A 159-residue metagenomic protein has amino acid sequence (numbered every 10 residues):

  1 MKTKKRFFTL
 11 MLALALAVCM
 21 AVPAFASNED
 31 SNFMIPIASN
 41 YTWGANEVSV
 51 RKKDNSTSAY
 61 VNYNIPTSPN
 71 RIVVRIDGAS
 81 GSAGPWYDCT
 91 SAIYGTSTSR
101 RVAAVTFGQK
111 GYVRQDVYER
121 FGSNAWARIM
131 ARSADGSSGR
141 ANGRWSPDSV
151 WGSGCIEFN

Functional and structural regions predicted by a protein language model:
M1-K2, T9, G44, S58: Short secondary-structure boundary micro-motifs
M1-K4, Q109: Generic cytosolic/nucleocytoplasmic N-terminal low-complexity/intrinsically disordered segments
T3-A26: Sec-dependent N-terminal signal peptides of Gram-positive bacterial secreted proteins and lipoproteins
A26-N159: Post-signal peptide N-terminal regions of Sec-secreted extracellular proteins
